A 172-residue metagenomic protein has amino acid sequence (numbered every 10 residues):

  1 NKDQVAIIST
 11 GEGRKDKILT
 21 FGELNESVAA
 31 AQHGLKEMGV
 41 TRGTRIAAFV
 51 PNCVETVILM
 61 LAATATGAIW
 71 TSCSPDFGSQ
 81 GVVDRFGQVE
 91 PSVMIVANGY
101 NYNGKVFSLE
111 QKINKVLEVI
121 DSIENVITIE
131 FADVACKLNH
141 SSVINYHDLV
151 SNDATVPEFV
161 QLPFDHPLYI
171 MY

Functional and structural regions predicted by a protein language model:
N1-D3: Flexible acidic/glycine-rich loop/turn elements at helix↔coil and beta-strand↔loop transitions within catalytic cores
V5, I127-I129, H140-Y172: Conserved pre-ATP/AMP-binding loop-to-beta segment of ANL
V5, T44, I123-N125: Residue-level recognition of the N-termini of beta-strands and the immediately preceding loop/turn
I7-L61, G78-V83, L138-S151: Conserved AMP-binding/adenylate-forming core of the ANL superfamily
I8-T10, F49, I95, I129 (+1 more regions): Short hydrophobic segments within beta-strands
V40, Q88, V119-I120, Q161-F164: Alpha-helix termination/capping residues and helix-transition junctions
A48-F49, T71-P75, V160: Glycine- and other small-residue-rich loops at beta-strand/loop junctions that grip anionic moieties
A65-D148: Structural core segment of the AMP-binding/adenylate-forming
